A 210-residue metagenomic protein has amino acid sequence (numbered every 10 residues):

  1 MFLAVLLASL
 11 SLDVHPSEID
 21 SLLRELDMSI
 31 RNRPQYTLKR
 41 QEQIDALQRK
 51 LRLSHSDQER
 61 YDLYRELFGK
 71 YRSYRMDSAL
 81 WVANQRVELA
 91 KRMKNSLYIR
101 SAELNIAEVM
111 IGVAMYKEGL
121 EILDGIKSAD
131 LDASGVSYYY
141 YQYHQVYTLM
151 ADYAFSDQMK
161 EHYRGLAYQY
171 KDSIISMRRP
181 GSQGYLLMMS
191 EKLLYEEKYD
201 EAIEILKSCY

Functional and structural regions predicted by a protein language model:
F2-Y210: A "functional boundary" signal
